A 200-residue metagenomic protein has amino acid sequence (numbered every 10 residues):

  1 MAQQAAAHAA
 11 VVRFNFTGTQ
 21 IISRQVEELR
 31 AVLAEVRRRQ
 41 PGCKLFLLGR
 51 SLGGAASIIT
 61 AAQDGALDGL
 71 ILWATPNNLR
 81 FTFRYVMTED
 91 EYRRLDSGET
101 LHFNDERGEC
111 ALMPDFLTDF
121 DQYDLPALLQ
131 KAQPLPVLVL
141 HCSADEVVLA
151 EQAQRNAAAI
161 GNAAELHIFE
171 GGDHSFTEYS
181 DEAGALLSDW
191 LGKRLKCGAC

Functional and structural regions predicted by a protein language model:
M1-V12: Short amphipathic alpha-helix adjacent to the substrate-entry channel of hydrolases
V12, F16-G42: Catalytic nucleophile-loop/oxyanion-hole region of alpha/beta-hydrolase and closely related hydrolase-like folds
Q40-S51: Alpha/beta-hydrolase fold nucleophile elbow
Q63-P114: Hydrolase active-site cap/lid region
L125, L149-A158: Short alpha-helix in the alpha/beta-hydrolase fold that links the catalytic acid
A132-Q133, V139-H141, D145: Short beta-strand/loop motif that positions the catalytic acidic residue of the alpha/beta-hydrolase fold
A144-V148, S175: Acidic catalytic loop of the alpha/beta-hydrolase fold
G172-G184: Catalytic histidine-centered segment of alpha/beta-hydrolase-like enzymes
